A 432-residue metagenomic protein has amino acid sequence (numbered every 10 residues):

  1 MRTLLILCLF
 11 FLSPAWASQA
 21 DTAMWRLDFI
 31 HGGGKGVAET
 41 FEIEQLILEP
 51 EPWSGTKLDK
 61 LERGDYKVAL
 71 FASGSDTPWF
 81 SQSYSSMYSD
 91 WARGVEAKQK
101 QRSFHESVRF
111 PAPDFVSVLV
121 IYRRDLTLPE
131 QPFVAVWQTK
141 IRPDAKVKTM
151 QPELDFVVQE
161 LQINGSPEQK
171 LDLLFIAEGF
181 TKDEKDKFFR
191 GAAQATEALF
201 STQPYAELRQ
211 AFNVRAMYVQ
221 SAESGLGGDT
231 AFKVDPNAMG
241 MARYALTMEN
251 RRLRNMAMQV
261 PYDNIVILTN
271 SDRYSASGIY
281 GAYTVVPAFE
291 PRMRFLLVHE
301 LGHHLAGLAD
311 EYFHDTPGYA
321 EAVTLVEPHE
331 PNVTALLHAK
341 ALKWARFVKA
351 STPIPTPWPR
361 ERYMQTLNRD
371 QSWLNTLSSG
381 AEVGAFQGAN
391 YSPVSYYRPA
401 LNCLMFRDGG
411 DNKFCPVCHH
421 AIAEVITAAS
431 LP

Functional and structural regions predicted by a protein language model:
T3-S13: Sec-dependent N-terminal signal peptides
S18-G32, G36-E39, Y312-P432: Replace "(M1/M4/M9/M12/WLM)" with "(e.g., M1/M4/M8/M9/M12/M26/WLM)" and add "not limited to" to clarify scope
D21-A145: Beta-strand-enriched, solvent-exposed domains that form extended recognition/catalytic surfaces
V147-S201, A216-S224: Fold-level signature of zinc-dependent metallopeptidase catalytic domains
G179-K182, Q220-S224, S271-S275, P291-M293 (+2 more regions): Solvent-exposed loop/turn segments at secondary-structure junctions within structured extracellular/periplasmic domains
K187-F188, S277-E300: Short pre-active-site segment immediately N-terminal to the catalytic Zn-binding motif
A211-G281: Active-site-proximal segments of metallohydrolase catalytic domains
L301-P317: Catalytic Zn2+-binding segment of zinc metalloproteases
